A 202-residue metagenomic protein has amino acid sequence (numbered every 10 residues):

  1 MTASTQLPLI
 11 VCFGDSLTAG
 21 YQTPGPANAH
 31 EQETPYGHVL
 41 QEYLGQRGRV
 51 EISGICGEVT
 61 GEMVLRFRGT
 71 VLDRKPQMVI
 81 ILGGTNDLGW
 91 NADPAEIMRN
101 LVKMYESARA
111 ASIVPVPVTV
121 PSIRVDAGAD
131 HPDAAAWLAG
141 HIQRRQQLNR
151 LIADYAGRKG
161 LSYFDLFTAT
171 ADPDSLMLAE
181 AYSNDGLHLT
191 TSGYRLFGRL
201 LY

Functional and structural regions predicted by a protein language model:
M1-C56, R66-K75: Serine-esterase "nucleophile elbow" of acetyl-processing enzymes
A3-Q6, H38-Q46, E62-Y202: Alpha-helical cap/lid subdomain in secreted, periplasmic, or secretory-pathway luminal O-acyl-processing enzymes
S16-L17, S53-E58, I80-G84, L88: Cell-envelope and extracellular/periplasmic
